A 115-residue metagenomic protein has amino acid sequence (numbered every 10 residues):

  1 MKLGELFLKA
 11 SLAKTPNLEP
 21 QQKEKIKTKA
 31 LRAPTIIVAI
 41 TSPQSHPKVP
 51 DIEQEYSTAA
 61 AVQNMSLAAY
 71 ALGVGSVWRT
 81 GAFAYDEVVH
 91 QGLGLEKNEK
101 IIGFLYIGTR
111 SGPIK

Functional and structural regions predicted by a protein language model:
M1-T58: Glycine/small-residue-rich phosphate/adenosyl-binding loop
L3-L6, V88, G92: Residues that scaffold the ATP/ADP-binding catalytic core of kinase and kinase-like folds
F7-A10, E96, G108: Alpha-helix boundary/capping residues
Q21-E24, V89-Q91, I114: Glycine-rich, charged/polar anion/phosphate-binding loops that engage phosphate groups from diverse ligands
I37, P43-Q91: Small-aliphatic-rich amphipathic alpha-helix that forms the alpha element of a beta-alpha
A69, L93, G108-S111: Short leucine-rich amphipathic alpha-helical surface patches
V89-I102: Short, electropositive alpha-helical surface patch
I101-K115: C-terminal helix-cap and adjacent tail motif
